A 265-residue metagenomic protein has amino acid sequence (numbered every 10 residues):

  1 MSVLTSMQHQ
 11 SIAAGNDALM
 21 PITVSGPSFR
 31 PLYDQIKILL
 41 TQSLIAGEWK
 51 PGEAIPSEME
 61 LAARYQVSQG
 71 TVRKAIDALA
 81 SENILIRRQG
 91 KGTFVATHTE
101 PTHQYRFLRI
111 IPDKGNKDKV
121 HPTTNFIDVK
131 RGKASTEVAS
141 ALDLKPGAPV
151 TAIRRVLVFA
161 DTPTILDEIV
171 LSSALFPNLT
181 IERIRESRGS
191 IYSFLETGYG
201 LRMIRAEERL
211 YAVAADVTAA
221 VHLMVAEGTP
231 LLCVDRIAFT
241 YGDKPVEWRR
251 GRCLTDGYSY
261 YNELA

Functional and structural regions predicted by a protein language model:
M1-V67: Extreme N-terminal segment that seeds HTH/winged-HTH DNA-binding domains in transcriptional regulators
V3-A14, T97-A265: All-alpha effector-binding/dimerization core of bacterial HTH-type transcriptional repressors
E48-G52, E82-G90, A96: Beta-hairpin "wing" of winged helix-turn-helix
R64, S81-E82: Residue cluster at the C-terminal edge of the helix-turn-helix DNA-binding motif
T71: Residues in the helix-turn-helix
I76-D77: Short, hydrophobic-biased segments on the C-terminal half of alpha helices that form "recognition helices"
